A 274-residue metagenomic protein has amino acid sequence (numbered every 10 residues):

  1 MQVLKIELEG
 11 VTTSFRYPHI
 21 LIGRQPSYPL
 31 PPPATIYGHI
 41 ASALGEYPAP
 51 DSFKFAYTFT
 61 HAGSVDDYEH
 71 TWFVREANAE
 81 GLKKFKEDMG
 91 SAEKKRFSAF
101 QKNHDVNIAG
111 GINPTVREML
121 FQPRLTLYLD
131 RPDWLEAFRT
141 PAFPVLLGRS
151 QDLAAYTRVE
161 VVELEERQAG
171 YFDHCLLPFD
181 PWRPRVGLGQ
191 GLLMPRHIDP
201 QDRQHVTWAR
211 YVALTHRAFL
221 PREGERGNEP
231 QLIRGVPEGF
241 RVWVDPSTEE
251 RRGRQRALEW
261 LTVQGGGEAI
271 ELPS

Functional and structural regions predicted by a protein language model:
M1-I22: N-terminal, Lys/Arg- and Ser/Thr-rich interaction peptides
V3, S52-K54, Q122-R124: Extracellular structured ligand-interaction cores
I6-L8, P33-G38, H104-I108: A short linear-motif detector with a strong N-terminal bias
L8-G10, F59, L129-R131: Short, structured patches in soluble enzyme cores that scaffold and shape functional sites
T13-F15, Y47-P48, S64, W134-E136: Primarily extracytoplasmic ectodomains and periplasmic/lumenal surface modules that are beta-strand-rich
F15, L30-P31, E118: Residue-level detector of secondary-structure boundary/capping sites
H19-E93: Glycine/small-residue-rich interface belts in oligomeric ring/scaffold proteins and their assembly partners
A62-S274: Internal, well-folded beta-alpha domain core
